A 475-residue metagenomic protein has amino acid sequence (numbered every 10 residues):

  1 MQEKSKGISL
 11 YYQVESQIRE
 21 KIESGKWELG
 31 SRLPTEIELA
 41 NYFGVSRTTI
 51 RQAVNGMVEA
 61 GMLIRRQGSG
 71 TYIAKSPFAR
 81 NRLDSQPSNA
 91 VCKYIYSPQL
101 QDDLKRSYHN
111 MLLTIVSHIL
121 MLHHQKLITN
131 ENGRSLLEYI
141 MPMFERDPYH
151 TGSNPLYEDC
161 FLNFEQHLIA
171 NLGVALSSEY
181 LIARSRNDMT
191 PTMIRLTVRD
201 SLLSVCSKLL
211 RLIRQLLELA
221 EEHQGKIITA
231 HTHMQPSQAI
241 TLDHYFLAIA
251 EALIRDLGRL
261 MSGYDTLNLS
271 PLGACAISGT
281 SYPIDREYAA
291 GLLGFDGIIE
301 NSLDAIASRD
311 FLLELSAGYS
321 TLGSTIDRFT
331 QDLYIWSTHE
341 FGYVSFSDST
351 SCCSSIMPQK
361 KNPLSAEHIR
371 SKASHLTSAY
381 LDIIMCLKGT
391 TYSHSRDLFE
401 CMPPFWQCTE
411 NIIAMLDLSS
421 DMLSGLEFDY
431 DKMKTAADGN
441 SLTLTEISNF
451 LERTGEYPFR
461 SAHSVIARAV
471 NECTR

Functional and structural regions predicted by a protein language model:
M1-T48, Q52-N55, E59-I64, K75-A79 (+2 more regions): Extreme N-terminal segment that seeds HTH/winged-HTH DNA-binding domains in transcriptional regulators
R19-E20, N55, L120, E251 (+3 more regions): Core alpha-helical elements of the protein kinase catalytic domain, predominantly the helix directly N-terminal
G70-Y72: Acidic, glycine-anchored pre-beta loop/turn
A79-G279, I284-R286, C352-C353, L364 (+2 more regions): A helix-coil-helix interface module used to build multimeric assemblies and to scaffold catalytic/cofactor sites
A79-T114, L176, M357-R475: Glycine-rich cofactor/substrate-binding loops
P191-S201, C206, E221, Q235-T391 (+1 more regions): Charged, flexible cofactor/metal-binding loops and thiol motifs
